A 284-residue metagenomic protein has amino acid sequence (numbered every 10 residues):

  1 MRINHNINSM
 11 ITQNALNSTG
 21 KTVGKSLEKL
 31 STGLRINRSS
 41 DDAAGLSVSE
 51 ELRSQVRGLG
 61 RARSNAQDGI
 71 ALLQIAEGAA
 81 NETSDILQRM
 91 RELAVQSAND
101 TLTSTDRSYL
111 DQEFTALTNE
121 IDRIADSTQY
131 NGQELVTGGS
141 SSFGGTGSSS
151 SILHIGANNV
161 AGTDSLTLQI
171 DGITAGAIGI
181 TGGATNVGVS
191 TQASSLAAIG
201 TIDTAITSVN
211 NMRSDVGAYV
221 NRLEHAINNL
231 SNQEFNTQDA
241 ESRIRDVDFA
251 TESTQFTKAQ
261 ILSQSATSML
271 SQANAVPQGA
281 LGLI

Functional and structural regions predicted by a protein language model:
M1-I284: Primary detection of the long, small/polar-rich alpha-helical "axial" segments characteristic of bacterial flagellar
